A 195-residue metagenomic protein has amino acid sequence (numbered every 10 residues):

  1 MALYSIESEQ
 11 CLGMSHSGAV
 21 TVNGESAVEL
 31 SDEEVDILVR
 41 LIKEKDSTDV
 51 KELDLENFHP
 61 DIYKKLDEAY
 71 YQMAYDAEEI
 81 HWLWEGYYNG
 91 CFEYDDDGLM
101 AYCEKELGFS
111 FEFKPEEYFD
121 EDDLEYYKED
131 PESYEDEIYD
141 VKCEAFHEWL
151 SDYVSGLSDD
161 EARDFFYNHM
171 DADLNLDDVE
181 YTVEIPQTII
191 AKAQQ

Functional and structural regions predicted by a protein language model:
A2-E9: A short beta-strand micro-motif
L12-I185: Acidic, low-complexity, intrinsically disordered interaction modules
A191-Q195: Short acidic DE-rich linear segments
